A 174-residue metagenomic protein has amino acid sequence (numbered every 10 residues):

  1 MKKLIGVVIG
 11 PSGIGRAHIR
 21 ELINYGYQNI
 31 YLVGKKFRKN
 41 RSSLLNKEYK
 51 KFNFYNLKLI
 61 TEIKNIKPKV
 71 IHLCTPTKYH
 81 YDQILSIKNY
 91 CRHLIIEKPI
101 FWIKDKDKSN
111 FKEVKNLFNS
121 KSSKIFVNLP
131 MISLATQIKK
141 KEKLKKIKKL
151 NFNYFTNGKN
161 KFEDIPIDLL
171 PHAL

Functional and structural regions predicted by a protein language model:
M1-K51, I66: N-terminal Rossmann-like dinucleotide-binding module
P11-I14, P76-Y79, M131-L134: Short beta->alpha connector loops
H18, E48-E113: Beta-loop-alpha module in the N-terminal Rossmann-like domain of NAD(P)-dependent dehydrogenases, especially those
Y27, Y90-H93, S120-S123: A short helix->loop->beta-strand "cap" motif at the edges of active sites that frequently abuts
N29, P68-I71, I147: Local beta-strand N-terminus motif with an aromatic residue
R38-L44, W102-S109, F162-E163: Short, flexible/disordered intra-domain loops and linkers
W102-K159: A contiguous active-site-proximal alpha/beta segment in oxidoreductase catalytic domains
N157-L174: Rossmann-like dinucleotide-binding domain that binds NAD(P)(H)
